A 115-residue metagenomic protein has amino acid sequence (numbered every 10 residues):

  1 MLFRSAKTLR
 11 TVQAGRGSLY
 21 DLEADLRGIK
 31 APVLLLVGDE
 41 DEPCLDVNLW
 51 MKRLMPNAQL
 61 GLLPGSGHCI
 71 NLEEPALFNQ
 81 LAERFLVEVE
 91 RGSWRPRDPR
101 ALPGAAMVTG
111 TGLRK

Functional and structural regions predicted by a protein language model:
M1-L2: Short, small-residue-biased leader/transition segments that mark boundaries at the very start of proteins
T8-D25, A31: Active-site nucleophile elbow and catalytic-triad environment of alpha/beta-hydrolase enzymes
E23, L49-W50: Active-site phosphate/pyrophosphate- and oxyanion-stabilizing loops and adjacent acidic/basic residues in soluble
G28-I29, L35-V37: Short beta-strand/loop motif that positions the catalytic acidic residue of the alpha/beta-hydrolase fold
D39, L54, L72: Conserved catalytic core of Hanks-type protein kinase domains
E42-V47: Conserved alpha/beta-hydrolase "acid-adjacent" motif
N57-K115: Catalytic active-site module of serine/aspartate enzymes centered on a nucleophile-bearing elbow/loop
